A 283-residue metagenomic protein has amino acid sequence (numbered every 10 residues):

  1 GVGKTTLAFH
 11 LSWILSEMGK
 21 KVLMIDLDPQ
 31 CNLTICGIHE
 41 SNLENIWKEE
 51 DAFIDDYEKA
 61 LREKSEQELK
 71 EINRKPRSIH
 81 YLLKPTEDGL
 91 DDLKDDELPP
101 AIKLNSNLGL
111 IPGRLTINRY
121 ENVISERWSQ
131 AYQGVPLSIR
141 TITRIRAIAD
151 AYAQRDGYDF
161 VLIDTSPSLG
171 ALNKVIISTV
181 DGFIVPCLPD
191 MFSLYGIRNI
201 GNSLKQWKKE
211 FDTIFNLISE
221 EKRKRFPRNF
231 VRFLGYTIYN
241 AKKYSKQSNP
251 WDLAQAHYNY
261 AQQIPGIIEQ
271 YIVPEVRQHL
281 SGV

Functional and structural regions predicted by a protein language model:
G1-V283: P-loop NTP-binding core
